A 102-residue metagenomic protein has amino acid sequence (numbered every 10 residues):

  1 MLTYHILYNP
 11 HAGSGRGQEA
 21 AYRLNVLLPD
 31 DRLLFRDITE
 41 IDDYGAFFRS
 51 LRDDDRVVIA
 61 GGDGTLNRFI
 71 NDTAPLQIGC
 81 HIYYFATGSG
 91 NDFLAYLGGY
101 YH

Functional and structural regions predicted by a protein language model:
M1-A60, N67, N71-L76: ATP/NTP phosphate-donor binding region
T39, A86-G88: Residues at the C-termini of beta-strands that transition into short coil/loop
A60, Y83-F85: Structural motif
G64-L66, N91: Glycine-rich nucleotide phosphate-binding loop and flanking beta-alpha elements of Rossmann-like dinucleotide-binding
Q77-H81: A short helix->loop->beta-strand "cap" motif at the edges of active sites that frequently abuts
S89-H102: Short, glycine-/small-residue-rich phosphate/pyrophosphate-handling segment
